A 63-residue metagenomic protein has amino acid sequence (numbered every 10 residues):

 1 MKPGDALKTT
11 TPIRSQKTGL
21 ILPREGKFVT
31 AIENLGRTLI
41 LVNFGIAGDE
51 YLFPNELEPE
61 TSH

Functional and structural regions predicted by a protein language model:
K2-E60: Basic/aromatic-rich interaction segments and small domains that mediate binding to polyanionic partners
